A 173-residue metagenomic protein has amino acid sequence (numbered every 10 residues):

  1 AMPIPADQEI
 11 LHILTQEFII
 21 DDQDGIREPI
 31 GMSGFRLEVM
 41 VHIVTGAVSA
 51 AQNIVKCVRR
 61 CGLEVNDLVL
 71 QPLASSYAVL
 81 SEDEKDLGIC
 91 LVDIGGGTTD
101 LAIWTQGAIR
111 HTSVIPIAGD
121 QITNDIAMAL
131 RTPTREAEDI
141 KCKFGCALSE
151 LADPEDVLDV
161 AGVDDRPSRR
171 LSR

Functional and structural regions predicted by a protein language model:
A1-L91, I109-R110, L130-R173: Nucleotide/phosphate-binding catalytic cleft detector across ATP-hydrolyzing and phosphate-transferring enzymes
V41, L87-A129: Glycine-rich phosphate-binding loop of actin/hexokinase-like ATP-binding domains
